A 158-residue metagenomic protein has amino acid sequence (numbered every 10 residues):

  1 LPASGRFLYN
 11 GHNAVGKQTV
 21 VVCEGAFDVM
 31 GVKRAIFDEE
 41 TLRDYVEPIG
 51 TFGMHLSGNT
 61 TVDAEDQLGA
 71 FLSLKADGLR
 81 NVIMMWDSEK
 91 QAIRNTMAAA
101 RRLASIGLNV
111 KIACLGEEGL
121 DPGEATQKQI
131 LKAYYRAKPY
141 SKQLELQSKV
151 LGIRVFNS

Functional and structural regions predicted by a protein language model:
L1-G78: Phosphate-handling DNA/RNA-contact segment within nucleic-acid enzymes
V22, F71-S88, R94-S158: Replication-associated primase and helicase/ATPase modules
F27, K90-Q91: Short alpha-helical
G31-A35, T60-T61, I93-M97, G123-A125: A short acidic (Asp/Glu
